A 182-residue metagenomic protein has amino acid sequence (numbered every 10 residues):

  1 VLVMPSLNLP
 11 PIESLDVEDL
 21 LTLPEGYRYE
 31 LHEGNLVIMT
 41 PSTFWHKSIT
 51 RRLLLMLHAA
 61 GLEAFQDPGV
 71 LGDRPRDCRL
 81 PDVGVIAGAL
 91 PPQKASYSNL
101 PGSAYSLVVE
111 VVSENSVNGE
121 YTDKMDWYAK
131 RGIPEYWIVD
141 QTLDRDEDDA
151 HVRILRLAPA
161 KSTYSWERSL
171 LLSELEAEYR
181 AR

Functional and structural regions predicted by a protein language model:
L2-R28, W45-L62, P68-R131, E135-R182: C-terminal interaction segment
L31: Short, acidic, Ser/Thr-enriched surface-loop or helix-capping motifs
M39-S42: A short gly/proline-enriched turn/hairpin at secondary-structure junctions
